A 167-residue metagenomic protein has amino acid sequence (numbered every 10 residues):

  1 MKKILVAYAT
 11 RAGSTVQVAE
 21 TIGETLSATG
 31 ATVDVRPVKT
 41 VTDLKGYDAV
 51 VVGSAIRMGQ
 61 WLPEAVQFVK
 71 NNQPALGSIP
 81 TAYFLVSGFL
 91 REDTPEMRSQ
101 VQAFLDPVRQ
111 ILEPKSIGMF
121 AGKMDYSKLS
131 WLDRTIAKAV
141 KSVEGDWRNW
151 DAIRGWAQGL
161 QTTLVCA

Functional and structural regions predicted by a protein language model:
K3, Q17, T25-T29, D34 (+2 more regions): FMN-binding flavodoxin-like domain, especially the glycine-rich phosphate-binding loop
I4-Y8: Short, hydrophobic/glycine-enriched beta-strand segments
A9-T10, I56: Short, contiguous strand/loop micro-motifs
T10-V16: Glycine-rich NAD(P) Rossmann-fold beta1-alpha1 loop
R36-V38: Catalytic-core regions of hydrolytic enzymes
T40-K45: Short amphipathic alpha-helix with an adjacent loop that forms part of the alpha/beta core around
